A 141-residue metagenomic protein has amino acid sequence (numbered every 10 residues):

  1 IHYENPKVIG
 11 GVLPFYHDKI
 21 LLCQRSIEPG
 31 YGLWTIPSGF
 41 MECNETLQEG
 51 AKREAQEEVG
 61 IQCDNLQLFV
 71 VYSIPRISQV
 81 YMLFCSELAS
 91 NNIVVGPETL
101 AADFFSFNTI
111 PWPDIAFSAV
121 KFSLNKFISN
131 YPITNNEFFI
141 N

Functional and structural regions predicted by a protein language model:
I1-V12: Acidic, metal-coordinating catalytic segment for phosphate/diphosphate chemistry, firing primarily on the Nudix
P6, L33-T35, S78, G96: Short glycine/proline-enriched turns and hinge-like loops at secondary-structure junctions
K7, R25, I115: Surface loops and adjacent helix of pleckstrin homology
V8-G10, G30-G32, D64, V80-M82: A generic structural signal for short beta-strands and their flanking turns/coil linkers
G11, K19, A101: Conserved beta-strand and immediately adjacent loop positions that scaffold enzyme active sites
V12-P14, Y72: Short acidic-hydrophobic surface loop/beta-edge motif
F15-E57: Conserved Nudix-box catalytic region and its N-terminal flanking loop in Nudix hydrolases and closely related
M41-K126, I133-N141: Unchanged
